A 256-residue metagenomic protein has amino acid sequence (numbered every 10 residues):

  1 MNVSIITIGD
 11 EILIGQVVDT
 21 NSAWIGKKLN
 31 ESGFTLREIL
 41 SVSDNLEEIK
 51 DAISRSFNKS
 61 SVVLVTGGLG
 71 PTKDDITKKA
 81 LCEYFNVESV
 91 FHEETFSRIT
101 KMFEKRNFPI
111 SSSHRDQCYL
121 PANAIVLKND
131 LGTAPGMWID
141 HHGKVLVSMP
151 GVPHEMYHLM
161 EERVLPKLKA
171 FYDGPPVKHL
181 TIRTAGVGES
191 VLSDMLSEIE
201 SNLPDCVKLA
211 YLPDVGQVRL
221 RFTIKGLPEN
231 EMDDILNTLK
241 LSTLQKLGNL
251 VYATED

Functional and structural regions predicted by a protein language model:
M1-L40, N230-D234: Glycine-rich phosphate/diphosphate-binding loop of Rossmann-like nucleotide-binding domains
I6-T7, V65-G68, L127-K128, D140 (+2 more regions): Short beta-strand segments
I8-D10, V65-K73, P150, G226-L227 (+1 more regions): Glycine-rich beta-strand-to-loop/alpha-helix junction loops that act as flexible
S41, E48-D51, N58, D75-F171: Proline/glycine-rich low-complexity loops and linkers
S54-V65: Short, structured active-site "lid" loops
D140-G216, R221-T223, E231-L236: Accessory alpha-helical/coil subdomains and C-terminal extensions that flank or cap enzyme catalytic cores
V218-D256: Gly/His-enriched, cation/cofactor- and phosphate-binding structural elements
